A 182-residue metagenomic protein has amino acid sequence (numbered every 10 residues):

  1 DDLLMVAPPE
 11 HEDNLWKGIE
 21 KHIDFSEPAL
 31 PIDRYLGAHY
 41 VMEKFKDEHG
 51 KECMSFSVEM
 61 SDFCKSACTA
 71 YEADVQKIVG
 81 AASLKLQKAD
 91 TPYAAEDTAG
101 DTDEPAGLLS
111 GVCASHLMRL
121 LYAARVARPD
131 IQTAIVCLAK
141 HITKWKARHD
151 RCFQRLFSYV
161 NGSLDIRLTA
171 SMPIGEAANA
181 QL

Functional and structural regions predicted by a protein language model:
D1-L182: Long, low-complexity, charge-biased intrinsically disordered regions
